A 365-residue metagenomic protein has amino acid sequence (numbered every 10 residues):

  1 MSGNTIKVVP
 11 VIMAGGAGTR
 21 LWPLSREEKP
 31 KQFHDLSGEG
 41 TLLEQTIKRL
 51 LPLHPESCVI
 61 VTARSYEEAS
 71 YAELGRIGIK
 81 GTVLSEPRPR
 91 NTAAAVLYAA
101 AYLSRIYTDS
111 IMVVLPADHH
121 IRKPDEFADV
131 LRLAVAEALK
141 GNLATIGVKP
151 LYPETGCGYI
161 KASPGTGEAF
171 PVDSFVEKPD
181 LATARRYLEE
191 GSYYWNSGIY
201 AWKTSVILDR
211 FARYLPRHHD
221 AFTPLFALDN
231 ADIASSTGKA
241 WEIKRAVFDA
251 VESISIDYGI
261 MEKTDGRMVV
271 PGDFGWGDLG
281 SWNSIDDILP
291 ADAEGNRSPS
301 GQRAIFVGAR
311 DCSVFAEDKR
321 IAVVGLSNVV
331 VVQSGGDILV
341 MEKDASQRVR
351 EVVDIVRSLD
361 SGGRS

Functional and structural regions predicted by a protein language model:
M1-I12, T19-P30, D35-P116, H120-E126 (+4 more regions): Conserved N-terminal catalytic core of the sugar/cofactor nucleotidyltransferase
S2-I6, S205-V206, F211-S365: Left-handed beta-helix
I6-V8, P55-E56, I79-K80, Y107-S110 (+9 more regions): Short coil/turn connectors at secondary-structure junctions
G15, A63-R64, P87, L115-A117 (+12 more regions): Fold-independent oxyanion-binding glycine-rich loops and adjacent beta-strand/coil segments at enzyme active sites
Q32, Q45, R49, A69 (+12 more regions): Alpha-helical scaffold segments in soluble metabolic enzymes
P89-A94, Y152-E154, L181-T183, W276-G277: A short acidic, often aromatic-flanked loop/helix-cap motif at beta-alpha or helix-coil junctions that lines enzyme
M112, S192, I199-Y200, G277 (+1 more regions): A residue-level structural signature of the nucleotidyltransferase/glycosyltransferase Rossmann-like core
P124-F248, M268, K343: Conserved core of the sugar-phosphate nucleotidyltransferase
